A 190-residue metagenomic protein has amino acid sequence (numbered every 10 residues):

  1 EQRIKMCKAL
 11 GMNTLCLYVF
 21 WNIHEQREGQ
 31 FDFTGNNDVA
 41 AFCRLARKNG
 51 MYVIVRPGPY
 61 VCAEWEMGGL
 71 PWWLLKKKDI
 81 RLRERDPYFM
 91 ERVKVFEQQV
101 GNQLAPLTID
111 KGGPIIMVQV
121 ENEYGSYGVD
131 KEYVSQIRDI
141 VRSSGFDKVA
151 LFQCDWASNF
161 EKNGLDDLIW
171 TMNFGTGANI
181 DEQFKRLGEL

Functional and structural regions predicted by a protein language model:
Q2-E66, R138-V149, D167: Aromatic-lined substrate-binding rim segments of carbohydrate-active enzymes
I4-A9, N37-A40, R44, E91-K94 (+3 more regions): Amphipathic, non-transmembrane alpha-helical secondary structure
I4-A9, R47-K48, A105-I109, K162-G164 (+1 more regions): Acidic (Asp/Glu)-rich catalytic clusters
L17-V19, V55-P59, V120-N122, Q153-D155 (+1 more regions): A cross-domain feature marking catalytic cores of carbohydrate-active enzymes and several ubiquitous metabolic/repair
I23-E25, V61-E64, Y124-Y127, S158-E161 (+1 more regions): Flexible loop/turn segments at secondary-structure boundaries
V61-N102: Active-site-adjacent "subsite" loops/lids of carbohydrate-active enzymes
Y88-D167: Active-site neighborhood of glycoside hydrolase catalytic domains
F160-L190: Glycoside hydrolase catalytic-domain groove-lining segments
